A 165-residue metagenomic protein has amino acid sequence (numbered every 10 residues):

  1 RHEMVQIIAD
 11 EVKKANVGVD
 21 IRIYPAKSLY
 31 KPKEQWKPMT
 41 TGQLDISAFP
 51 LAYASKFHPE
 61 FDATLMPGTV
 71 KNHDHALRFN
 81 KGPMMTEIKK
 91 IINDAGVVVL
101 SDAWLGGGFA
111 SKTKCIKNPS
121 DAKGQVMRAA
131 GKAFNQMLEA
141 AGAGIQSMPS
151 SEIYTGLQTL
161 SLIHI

Functional and structural regions predicted by a protein language model:
R1-I7, A26-K31: Extracytoplasmic "Venus flytrap"
A9-G18, T40, D45-I46, P50-I145 (+2 more regions): Contiguous mixed-secondary-structure segments that line small-molecule binding/active-site clefts of soluble domains
I21-P25: A short beta-strand-loop structural module common to alpha/beta enzyme folds
A26, S150-S151: An acidic- and aromatic-residue-enriched active-site/binding cleft used to recognize and process polar
P32-W36, I153-G156: Short, hydrophobic alpha-helical packing/hinge segments within bilobed ligand-binding/sensory domains
T159: Flexible glycine/serine/alanine-rich "lid" or loop that lines and gates the nucleotide-sugar donor pocket in diverse
I163-I165: Conserved small/polar residues in nucleotide/adenosyl-binding loops
